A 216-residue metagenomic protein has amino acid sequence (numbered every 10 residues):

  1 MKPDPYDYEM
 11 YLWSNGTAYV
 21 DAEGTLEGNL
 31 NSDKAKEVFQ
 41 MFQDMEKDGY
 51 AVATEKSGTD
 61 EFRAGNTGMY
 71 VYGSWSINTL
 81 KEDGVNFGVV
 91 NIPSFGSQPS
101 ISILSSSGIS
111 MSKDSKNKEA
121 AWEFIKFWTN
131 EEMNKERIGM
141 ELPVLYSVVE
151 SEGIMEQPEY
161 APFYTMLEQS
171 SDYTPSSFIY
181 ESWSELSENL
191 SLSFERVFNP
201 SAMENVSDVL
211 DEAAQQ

Functional and structural regions predicted by a protein language model:
M1-E27, T67: Extracytoplasmic/periplasmic solute-binding protein
A18-E27, L104-I109, S171-S176: Flexible glycine/proline-enriched surface loops and loop-helix/loop-strand junctions
G24-A53: Glycine-centered hinge/linker elements that transmit conformational signals in sensory and ligand-binding systems
K47-A51, K81-V144, L192-S201: Extracytoplasmic/periplasmic substrate-recognition and gating elements
A51-A64: Short helix-initiation/N-cap motifs at beta->coil->alpha
E55, V71-I77, S107: Beta->alpha turn/N-cap motifs
G68-G73, G88: Paired acidic/hydrophobic, glycine-rich loop segments that form the ligand-binding mouth/hinge of periplasmic-binding
S171-Q216: Conserved C-terminal helix/tail region of periplasmic/extracytoplasmic solute-binding proteins
